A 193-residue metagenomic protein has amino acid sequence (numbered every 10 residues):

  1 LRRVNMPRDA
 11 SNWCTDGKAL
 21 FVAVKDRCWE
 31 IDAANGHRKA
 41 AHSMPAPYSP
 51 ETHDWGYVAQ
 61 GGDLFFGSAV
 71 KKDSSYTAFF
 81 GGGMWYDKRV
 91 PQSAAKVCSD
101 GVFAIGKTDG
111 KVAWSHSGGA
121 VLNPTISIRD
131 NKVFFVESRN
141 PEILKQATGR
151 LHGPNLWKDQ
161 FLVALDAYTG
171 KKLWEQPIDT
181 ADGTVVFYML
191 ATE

Functional and structural regions predicted by a protein language model:
L1-R3, H37-Y48, K111-H116, K171-P177: A short beta-strand motif characteristic of beta-propeller blades
R3-C28, P50-V102, H116-L162, Q176-E193: Repeat-blade elements of multi-bladed beta-propeller folds
D32-G36, G106-D109, D166-T169: Short loop/turn segments that connect beta-strands within beta-propeller blades
R89-V90, S99, K107, K111 (+1 more regions): Thioester-forming pentapeptide GCGEQ
